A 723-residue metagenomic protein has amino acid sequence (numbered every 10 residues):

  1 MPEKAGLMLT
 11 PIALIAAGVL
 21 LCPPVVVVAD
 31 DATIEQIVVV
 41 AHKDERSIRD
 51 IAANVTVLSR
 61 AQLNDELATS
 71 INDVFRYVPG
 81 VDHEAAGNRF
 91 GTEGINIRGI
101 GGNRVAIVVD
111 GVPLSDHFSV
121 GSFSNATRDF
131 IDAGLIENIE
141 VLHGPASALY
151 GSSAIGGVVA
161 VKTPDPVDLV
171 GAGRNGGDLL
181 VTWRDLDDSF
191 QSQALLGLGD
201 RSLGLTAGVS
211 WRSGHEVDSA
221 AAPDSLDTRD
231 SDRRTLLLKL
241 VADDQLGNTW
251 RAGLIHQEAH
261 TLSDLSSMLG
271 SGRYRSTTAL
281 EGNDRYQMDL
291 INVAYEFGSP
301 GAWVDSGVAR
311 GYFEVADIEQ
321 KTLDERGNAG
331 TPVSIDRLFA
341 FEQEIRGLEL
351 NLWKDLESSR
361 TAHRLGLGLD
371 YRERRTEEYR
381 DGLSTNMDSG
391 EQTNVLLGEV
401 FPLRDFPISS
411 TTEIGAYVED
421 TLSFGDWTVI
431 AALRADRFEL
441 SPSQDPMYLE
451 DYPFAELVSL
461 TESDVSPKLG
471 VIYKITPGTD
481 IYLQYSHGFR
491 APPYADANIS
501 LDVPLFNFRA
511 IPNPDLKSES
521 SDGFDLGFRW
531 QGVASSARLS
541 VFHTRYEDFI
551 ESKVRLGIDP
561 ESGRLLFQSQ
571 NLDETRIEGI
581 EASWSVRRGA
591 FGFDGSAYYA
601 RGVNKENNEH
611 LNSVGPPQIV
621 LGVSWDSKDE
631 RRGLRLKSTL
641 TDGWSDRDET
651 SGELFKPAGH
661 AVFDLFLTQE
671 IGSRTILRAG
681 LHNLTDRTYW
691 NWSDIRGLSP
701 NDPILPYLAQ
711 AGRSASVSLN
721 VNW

Functional and structural regions predicted by a protein language model:
V40, N72, R76-D116: Extracytoplasmic beta-strand/coil segments of soluble accessory domains associated with Gram-negative outer-membrane
L114-H143: Short acidic/polar hinge/loop motifs at secondary-structure boundaries that mediate gating or recognition
W183-S213, P223-D264, N283-G298, S359 (+1 more regions): Transmembrane beta-barrel wall of Gram-negative outer-membrane proteins
R229, G247-V304, A316-Q343: Flexible loop and strand-edge segments within Gram-negative outer membrane beta-barrel domains
E258-L262, S266-R273, D317, E439-E450 (+7 more regions): Surface-exposed extracellular loop regions of Gram-negative outer-membrane beta-barrel proteins, predominantly
R273-P300, D405-T411, L457-S466, G470 (+8 more regions): Outer-membrane beta-barrel signature, preferentially recognizing the C-terminal barrel domain of Gram-negative
K354, S359, L365, S423-V429 (+5 more regions): Gram-negative outer-membrane beta-barrel transporters
A362-G478, D502, S596: Signature of Gram-negative outer-membrane beta-barrel scaffolds
